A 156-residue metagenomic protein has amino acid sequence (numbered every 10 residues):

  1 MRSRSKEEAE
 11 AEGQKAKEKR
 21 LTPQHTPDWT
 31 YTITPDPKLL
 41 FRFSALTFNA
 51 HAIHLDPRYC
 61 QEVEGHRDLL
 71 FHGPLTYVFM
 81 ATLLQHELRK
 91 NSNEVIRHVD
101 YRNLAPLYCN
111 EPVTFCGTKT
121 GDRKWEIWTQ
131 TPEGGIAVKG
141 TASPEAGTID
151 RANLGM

Functional and structural regions predicted by a protein language model:
M1-T30, L107-N110, T114-M156: HotDog/MaoC-like acyl-thioester-processing domains
R2-F71: Catalytic strand-loop segment that frames the active site of acyl-thioester-processing enzymes
T32-T34, R102, S143: Generic structural detector for well-ordered beta-strands
R58-G65, E94-H98, A137-K139: A beta-strand-loop signature enriched in Asp, Gly, Thr, and Trp that corresponds to the sialidase/neuraminidase Asp-box
T76-K124, A152-G155: Hydrophobic beta-strand-centered segment that forms part of the acyl-chain substrate-binding groove
